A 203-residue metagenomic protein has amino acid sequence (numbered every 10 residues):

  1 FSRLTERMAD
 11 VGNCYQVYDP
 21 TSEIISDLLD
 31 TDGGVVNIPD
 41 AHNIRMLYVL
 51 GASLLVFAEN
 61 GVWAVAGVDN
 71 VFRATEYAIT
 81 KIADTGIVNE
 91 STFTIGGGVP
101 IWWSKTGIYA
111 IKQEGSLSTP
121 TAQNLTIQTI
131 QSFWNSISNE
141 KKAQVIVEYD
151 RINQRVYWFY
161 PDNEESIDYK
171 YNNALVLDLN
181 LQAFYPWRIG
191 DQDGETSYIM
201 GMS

Functional and structural regions predicted by a protein language model:
F1-D30, A66-R73: Beta-propeller domains
I24, D30-N43: Asp/Glu-centered strand-loop micro-motifs enriched in Gly/Pro and often flanked by an aromatic residue
I38-S203: Beta-sheet-dominated scaffold domains
